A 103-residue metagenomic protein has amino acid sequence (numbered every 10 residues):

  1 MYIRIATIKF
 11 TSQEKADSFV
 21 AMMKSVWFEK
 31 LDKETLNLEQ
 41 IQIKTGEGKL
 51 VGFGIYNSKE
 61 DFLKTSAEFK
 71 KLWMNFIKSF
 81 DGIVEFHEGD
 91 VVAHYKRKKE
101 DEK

Functional and structural regions predicted by a protein language model:
M1-V51, I55-K71, K78-K103: Short S/T/G/P-rich N-terminal loop/turn motif that feeds into the first structured element of a domain
